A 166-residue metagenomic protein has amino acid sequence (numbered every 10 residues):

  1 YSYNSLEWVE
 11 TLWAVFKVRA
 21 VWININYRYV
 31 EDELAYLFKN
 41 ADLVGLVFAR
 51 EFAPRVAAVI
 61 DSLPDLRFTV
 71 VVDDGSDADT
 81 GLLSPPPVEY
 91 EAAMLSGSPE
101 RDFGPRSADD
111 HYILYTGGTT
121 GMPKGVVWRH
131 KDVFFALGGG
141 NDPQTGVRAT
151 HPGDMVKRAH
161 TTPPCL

Functional and structural regions predicted by a protein language model:
S2-W13, R28-D32, H160-L166: Conserved coil-to-alpha-helix start sites within the AMP-binding
W8-F16, W22, V133, G140: Short hydrophobic alpha-helical segments of the AMP-binding
A14, V59, Y115: Hydrophobic/aromatic ligand-binding patch that stacks against planar heteroaromatic rings of cofactors or nucleotides
K17-L95: Structural core segment of the AMP-binding/adenylate-forming
S96-Y115, G121-M122, D154-C165: Conserved pre-ATP/AMP-binding loop-to-beta segment of ANL
H111-G138, Q144: Conserved AMP-binding A3 loop
F134-L166: Conserved AMP-binding/adenylation subdomain of ANL enzymes
